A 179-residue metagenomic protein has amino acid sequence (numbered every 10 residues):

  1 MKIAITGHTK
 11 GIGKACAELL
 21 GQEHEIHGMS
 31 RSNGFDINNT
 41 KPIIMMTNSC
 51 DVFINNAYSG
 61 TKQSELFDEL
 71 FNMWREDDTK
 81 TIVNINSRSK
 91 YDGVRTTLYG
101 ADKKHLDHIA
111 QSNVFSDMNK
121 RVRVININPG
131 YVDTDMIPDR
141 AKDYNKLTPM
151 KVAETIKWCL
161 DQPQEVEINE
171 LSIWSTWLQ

Functional and structural regions predicted by a protein language model:
I5-L19: N-terminal Rossmann NAD(P)H-binding glycine-rich loop of SDR-like oxidoreductase domains
I5-T6, I54-N56, T81-S87, R123-N128: Structural signature of the Rossmann-like NAD(P)-dependent dehydrogenase/reductase core
E25-I44, S59-E65: Adenosine-cofactor binding site in Rossmann-like domains, unifying the SAM/SAH pocket of S-adenosylmethionine-dependent
K62, F71-N119, Y131: Catalytic loop of short-chain dehydrogenase/reductase
K90, G130-D133, I137, L178: Conserved sequence/active-site signature of Rossmann-fold short-chain dehydrogenase/reductase
S116-V132, E167-E170: Conserved Rossmann-fold SDR core element
N119, V132-P149: A glycine/serine/threonine-rich, flexible loop-to-helix segment that serves as the NAD(P) cofactor-binding "lid"
N126, A141-Q179: C-terminal helical subdomain
